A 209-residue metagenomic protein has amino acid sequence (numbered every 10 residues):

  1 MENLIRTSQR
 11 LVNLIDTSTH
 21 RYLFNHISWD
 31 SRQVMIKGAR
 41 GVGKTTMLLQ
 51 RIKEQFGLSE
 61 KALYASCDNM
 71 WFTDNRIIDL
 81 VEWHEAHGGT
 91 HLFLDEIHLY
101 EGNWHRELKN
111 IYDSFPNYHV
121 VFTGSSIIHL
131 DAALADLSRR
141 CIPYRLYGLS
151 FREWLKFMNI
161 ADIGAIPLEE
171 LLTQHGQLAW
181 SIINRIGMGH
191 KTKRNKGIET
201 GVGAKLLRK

Functional and structural regions predicted by a protein language model:
M1-H26: N-terminal pre-Walker A segment at the start of P-loop NTPase domains
E2, R6-L11, S125, A132-K209: Interdomain motor-coupling "hinge/lid" segment immediately C-terminal to the ATP-binding subdomain of NTP-driven enzymes
I36: Hydrophobic anchor at the beta1->P-loop junction of P-loop NTPases
R40-G41: Walker A (P-loop) phosphate-binding loop of P-loop NTPases
K44-T45: Conserved lysine of the Walker
S59-H91: Short glycine-rich substrate-engagement loop in P-loop NTPases that contacts/grips substrate
E85-W104: Conserved P-loop NTPase "ATPase switch" module shared by AAA+ and STAND
F93-L94, H119-S125: Structural recognition of the conserved hydrophobic beta-strand(s) that form the central parallel beta-sheet of P-loop
